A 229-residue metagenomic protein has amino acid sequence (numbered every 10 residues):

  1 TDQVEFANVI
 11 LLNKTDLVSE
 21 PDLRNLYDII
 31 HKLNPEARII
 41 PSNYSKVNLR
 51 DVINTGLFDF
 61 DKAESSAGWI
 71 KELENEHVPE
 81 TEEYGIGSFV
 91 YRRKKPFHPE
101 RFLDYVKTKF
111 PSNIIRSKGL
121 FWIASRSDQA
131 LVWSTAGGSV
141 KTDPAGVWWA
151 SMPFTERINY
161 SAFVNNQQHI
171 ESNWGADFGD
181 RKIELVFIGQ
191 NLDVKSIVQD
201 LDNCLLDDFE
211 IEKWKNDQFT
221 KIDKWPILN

Functional and structural regions predicted by a protein language model:
T1-I183, C204, D208-N229: C-terminal accessory "lid"/substrate-recognition subdomains
Q190-V194: Helix N-cap motif at beta-to-alpha junctions
I197-L205: Short amphipathic C-terminal alpha-helix that caps PH/PH-like domains
